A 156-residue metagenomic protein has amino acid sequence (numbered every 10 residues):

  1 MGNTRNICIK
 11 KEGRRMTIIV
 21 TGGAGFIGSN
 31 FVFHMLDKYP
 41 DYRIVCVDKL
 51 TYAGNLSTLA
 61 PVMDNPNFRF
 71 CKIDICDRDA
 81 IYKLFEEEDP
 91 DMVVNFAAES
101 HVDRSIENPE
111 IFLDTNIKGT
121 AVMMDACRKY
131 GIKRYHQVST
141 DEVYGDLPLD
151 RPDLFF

Functional and structural regions predicted by a protein language model:
R5-F156: N-terminal Rossmann-like NAD(P)+-binding domain of SDR-like oxidoreductases, especially those catalyzing
